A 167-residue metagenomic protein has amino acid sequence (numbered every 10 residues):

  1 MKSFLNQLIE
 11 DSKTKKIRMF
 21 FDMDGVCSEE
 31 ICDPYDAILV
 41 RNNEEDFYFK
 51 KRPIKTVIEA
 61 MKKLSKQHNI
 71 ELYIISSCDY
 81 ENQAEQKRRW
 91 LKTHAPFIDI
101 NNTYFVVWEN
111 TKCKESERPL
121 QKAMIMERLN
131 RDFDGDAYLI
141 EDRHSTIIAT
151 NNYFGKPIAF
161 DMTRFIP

Functional and structural regions predicted by a protein language model:
M1-H94, I100-F105: Alpha-helical substrate-recognition element adjacent to the catalytic core
P53, V57, R118-K122, R143: Amphipathic coiled-coil/heptad-repeat helices and related helical stalk/stem segments that mediate oligomerization
K66-I70, P96-D99, R131-G135, N152-K156: Short glycine/proline-enriched coil/turn segments at helix->beta-strand junctions
I75, V106-W108, F160-M162: Conserved beta-strand termini and adjacent loop/short-helix elements that scaffold enzyme active sites in alpha/beta
D79-N82, K114-E115, L139, H144-T146: Acidic, metal-coordinating catalytic cores used for nucleic-acid/nucleotide bond scission and strand-transfer chemistry
Q86-P96, M124-L129, I148-F154: Short, aromatic/basic amphipathic alpha-helical patches
N101-D134: Donor nucleotide-activated moiety binding/catalytic core segment of transferases that use nucleotide-activated donors
D134-P167: Acidic, Mg2+-coordinating phosphoryl-transfer loop and its flanking beta/alpha structural elements, shared across
